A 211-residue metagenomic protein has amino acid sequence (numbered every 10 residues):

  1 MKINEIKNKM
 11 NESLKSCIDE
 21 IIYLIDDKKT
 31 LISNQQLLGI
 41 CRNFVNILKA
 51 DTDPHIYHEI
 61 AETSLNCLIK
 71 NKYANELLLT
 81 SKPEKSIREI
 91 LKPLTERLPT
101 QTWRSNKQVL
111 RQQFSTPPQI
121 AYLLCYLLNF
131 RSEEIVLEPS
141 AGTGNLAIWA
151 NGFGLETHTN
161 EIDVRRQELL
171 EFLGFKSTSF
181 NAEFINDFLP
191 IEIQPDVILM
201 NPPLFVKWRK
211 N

Functional and structural regions predicted by a protein language model:
M1-N211: Class I S-adenosyl-L-methionine-dependent methyltransferase catalytic core
